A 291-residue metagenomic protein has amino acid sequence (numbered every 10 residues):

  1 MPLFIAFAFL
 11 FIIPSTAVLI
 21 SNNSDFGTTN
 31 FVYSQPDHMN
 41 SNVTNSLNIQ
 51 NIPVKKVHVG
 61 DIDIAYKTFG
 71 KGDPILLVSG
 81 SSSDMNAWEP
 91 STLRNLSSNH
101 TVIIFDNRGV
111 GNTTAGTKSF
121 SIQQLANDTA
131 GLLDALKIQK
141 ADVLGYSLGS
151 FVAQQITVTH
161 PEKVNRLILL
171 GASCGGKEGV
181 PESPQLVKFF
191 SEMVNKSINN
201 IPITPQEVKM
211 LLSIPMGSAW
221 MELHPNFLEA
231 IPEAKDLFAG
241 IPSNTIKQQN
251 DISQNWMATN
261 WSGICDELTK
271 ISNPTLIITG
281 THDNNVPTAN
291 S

Functional and structural regions predicted by a protein language model:
V59-T114: Conserved HGGG/HGGXW glycine-rich cap/lid loop of the alpha/beta-hydrolase fold
S81, T281-D283: Acidic beta-to-alpha connecting loop that harbors the catalytic carboxylate
I104, G109-L144: Active-site loop/oxyanion-hole signature of alpha/beta-hydrolase fold enzymes
Q139-P181: Conserved hydrolase catalytic core segment
L167-P202: Flexible "cap/lid" loop of the alpha/beta hydrolase fold
P205-D251, M257-S262, E267: Conserved alpha/beta-hydrolase catalytic His-Asp/Glu region
I271, I277-T279: Short beta-strand/loop motif that positions the catalytic acidic residue of the alpha/beta-hydrolase fold
N284-N290: Conserved alpha/beta-hydrolase "acid-adjacent" motif
